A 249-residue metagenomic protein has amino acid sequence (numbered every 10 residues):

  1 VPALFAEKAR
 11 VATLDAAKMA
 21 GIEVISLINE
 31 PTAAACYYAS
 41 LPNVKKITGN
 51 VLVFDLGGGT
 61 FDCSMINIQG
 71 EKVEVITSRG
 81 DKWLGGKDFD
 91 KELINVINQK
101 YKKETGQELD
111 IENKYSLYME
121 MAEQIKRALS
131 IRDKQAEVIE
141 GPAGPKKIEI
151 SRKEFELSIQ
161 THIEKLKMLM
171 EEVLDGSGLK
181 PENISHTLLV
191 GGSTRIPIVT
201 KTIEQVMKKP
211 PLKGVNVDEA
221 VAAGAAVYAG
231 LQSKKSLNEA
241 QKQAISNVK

Functional and structural regions predicted by a protein language model:
V1-K249: Oxyanion-binding/catalytic loops of NTP- or PPi-dependent enzymes
